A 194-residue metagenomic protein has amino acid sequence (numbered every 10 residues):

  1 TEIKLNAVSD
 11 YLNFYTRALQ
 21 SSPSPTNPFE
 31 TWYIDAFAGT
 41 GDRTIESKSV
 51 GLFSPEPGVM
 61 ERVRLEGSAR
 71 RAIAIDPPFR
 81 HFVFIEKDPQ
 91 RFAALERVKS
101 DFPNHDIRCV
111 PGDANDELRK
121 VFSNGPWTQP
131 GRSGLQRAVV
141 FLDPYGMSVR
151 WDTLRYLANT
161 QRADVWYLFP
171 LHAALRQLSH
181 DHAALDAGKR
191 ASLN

Functional and structural regions predicted by a protein language model:
T1-N194: Class I S-adenosyl-L-methionine-dependent methyltransferase catalytic core
